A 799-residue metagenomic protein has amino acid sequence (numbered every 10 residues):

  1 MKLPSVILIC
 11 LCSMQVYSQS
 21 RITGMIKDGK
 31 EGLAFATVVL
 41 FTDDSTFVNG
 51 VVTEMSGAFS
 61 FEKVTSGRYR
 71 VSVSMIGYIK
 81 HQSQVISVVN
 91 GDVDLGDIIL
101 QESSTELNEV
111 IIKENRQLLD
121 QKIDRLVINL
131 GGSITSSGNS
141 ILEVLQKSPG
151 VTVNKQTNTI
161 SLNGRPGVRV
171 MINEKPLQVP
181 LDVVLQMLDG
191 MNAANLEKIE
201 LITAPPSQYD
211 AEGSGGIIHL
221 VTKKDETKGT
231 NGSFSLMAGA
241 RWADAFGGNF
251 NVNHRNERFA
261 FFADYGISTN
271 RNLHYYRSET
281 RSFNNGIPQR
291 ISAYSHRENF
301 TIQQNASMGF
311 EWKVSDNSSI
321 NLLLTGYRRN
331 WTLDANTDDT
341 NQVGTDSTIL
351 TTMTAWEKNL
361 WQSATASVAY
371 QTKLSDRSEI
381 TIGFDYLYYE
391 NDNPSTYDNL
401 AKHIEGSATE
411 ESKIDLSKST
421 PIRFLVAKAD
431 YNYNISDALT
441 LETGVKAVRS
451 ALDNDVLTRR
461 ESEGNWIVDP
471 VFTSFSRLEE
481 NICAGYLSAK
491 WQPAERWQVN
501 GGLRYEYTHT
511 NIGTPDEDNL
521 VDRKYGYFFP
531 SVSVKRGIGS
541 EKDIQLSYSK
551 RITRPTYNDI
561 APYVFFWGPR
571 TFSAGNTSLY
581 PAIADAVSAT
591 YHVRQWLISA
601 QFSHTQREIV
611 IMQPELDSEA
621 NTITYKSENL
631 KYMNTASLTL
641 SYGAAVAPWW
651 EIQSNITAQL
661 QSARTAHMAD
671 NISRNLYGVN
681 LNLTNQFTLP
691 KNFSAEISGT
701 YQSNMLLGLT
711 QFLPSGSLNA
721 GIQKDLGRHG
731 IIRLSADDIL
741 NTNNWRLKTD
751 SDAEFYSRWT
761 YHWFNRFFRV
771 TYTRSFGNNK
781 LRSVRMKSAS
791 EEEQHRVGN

Functional and structural regions predicted by a protein language model:
T37-F41, S74-I76, V93-I134, K155 (+2 more regions): Short, acidic, small-residue-rich periplasmic hinge/interaction motif at the N-terminus of Gram-negative outer-membrane
D43-A58: Short, acidic Ser/Thr/Gly-rich low-complexity loop/linker segments typical of extracellular and cell-surface proteins
D97-I99, I141-V144, V184-M187, L201 (+2 more regions): N-terminal periplasmic accessory domains that precede and gate Gram-negative outer-membrane beta-barrel machines
K175-T203: Short acidic/polar hinge/loop motifs at secondary-structure boundaries that mediate gating or recognition
N305-N330, A355-G513, G537-E541, W596-A600 (+2 more regions): Face-selective signature of the C-terminal outer-membrane beta-barrel domain
T420, S474-E480, R523, I552-H604 (+3 more regions): Outer-membrane beta-barrel signature, preferentially recognizing the C-terminal barrel domain of Gram-negative
F424-V426, F472-S474, Y580, A586 (+2 more regions): Outer membrane beta-barrel strand-and-loop segments of large Gram-negative receptors, especially TonB-dependent
H509-N511, S540-A586, Q601-A620, I739-A753: Surface-exposed extracellular loop regions of Gram-negative outer-membrane beta-barrel proteins, predominantly
